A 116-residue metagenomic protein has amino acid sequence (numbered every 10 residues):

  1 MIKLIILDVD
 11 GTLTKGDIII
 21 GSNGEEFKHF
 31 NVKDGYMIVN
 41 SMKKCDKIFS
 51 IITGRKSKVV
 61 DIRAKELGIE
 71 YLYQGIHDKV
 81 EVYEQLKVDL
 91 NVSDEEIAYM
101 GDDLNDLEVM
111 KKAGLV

Functional and structural regions predicted by a protein language model:
M1-V80: Alpha-helical substrate-recognition element adjacent to the catalytic core
T14, D106-V109: Short glycine/serine/threonine-rich phosphate/pyrophosphate-binding segments that cradle anionic phosphate groups
E26-K28, L86, V109: A generic membrane alpha-helix/interface feature
I38-K44, E84-N91, K111: Surface-exposed amphipathic alpha-helices with a cationic face
I48, E96, L115: Residues at the starts of beta-strands that form the adenosine-phosphate
E70, G114-V116: Receiver (REC) domain switch/active-site residues of two-component response regulators
Y83-L107: Conserved Lys-Pro-Asp/Glu-containing loop-to-beta segment of HAD-superfamily phosphomonoesterases, centered on
